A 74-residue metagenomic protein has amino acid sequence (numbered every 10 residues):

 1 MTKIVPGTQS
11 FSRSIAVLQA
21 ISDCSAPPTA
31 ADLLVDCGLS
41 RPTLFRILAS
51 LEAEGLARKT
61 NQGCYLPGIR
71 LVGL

Functional and structural regions predicted by a protein language model:
M1-L74: N-terminal helix-turn-helix
